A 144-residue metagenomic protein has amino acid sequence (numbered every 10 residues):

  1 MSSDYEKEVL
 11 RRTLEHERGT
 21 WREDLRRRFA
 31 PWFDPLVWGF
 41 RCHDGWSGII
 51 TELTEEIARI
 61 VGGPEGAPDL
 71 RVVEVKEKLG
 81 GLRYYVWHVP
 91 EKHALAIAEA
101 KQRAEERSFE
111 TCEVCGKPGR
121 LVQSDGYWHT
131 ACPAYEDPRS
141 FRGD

Functional and structural regions predicted by a protein language model:
M1-Y5, V9-T13: Eukaryotic low-complexity, non-globular regulatory regions
Y5, H16, Y84-Y85, Y127 (+1 more regions): Sequence-level detector for tyrosine residue identity
E8-R11, T20, W46, V114: Aromatic-residue detector
E15-A98: Interaction interfaces in information-processing and related assembly proteins
L95-D144: Cys/His-clustered metal-coordination modules, chiefly Zn-binding fingers
